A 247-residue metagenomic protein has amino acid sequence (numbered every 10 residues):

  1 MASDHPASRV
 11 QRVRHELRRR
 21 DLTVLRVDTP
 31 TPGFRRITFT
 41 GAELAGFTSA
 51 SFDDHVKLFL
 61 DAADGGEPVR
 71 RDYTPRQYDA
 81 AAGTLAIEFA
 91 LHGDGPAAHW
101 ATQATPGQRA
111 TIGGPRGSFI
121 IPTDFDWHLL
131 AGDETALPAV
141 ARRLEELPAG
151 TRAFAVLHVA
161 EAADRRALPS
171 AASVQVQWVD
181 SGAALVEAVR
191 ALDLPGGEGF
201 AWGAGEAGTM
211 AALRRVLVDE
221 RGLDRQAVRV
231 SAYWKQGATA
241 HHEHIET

Functional and structural regions predicted by a protein language model:
M1-T247: Extended, composition-driven regions rather than compact fold-specific motifs
